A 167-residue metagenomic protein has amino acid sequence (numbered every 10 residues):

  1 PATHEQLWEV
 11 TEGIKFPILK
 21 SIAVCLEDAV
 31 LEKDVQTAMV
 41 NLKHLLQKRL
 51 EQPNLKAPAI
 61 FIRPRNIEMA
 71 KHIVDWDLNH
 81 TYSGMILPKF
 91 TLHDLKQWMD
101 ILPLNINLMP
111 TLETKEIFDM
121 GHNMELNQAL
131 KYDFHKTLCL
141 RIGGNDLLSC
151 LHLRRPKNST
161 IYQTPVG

Functional and structural regions predicted by a protein language model:
P1-G167: Expand to "…catalyze enediolate/carbanion chemistry for C-C bond making/breaking, isomerization, decarboxylation
